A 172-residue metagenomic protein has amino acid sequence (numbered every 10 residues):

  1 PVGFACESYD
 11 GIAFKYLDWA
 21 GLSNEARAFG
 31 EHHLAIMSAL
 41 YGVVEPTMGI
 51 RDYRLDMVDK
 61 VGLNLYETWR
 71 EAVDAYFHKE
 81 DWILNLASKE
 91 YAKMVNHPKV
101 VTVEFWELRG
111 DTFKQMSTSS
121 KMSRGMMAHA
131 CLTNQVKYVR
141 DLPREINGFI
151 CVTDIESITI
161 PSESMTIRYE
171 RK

Functional and structural regions predicted by a protein language model:
P1-A13: Glycine/small-residue-rich interface belts in oligomeric ring/scaffold proteins and their assembly partners
F4, W19-K172: Internal, well-folded beta-alpha domain core
Y16: Active-site-proximal, glycine-rich beta->alpha crossover segments in alpha/beta enzymes that shape flexible
